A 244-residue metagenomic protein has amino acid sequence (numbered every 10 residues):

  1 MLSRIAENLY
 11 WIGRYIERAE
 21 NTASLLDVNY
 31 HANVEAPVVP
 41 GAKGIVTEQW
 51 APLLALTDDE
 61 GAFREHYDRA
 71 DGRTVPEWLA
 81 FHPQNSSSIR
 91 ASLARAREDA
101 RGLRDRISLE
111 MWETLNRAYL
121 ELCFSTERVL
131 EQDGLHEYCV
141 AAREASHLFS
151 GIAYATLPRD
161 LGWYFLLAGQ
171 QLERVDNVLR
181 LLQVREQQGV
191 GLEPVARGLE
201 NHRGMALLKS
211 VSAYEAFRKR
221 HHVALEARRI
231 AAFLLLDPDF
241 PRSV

Functional and structural regions predicted by a protein language model:
M1-V244: Alpha-helical transmembrane segments and their helix-helix packing motifs
